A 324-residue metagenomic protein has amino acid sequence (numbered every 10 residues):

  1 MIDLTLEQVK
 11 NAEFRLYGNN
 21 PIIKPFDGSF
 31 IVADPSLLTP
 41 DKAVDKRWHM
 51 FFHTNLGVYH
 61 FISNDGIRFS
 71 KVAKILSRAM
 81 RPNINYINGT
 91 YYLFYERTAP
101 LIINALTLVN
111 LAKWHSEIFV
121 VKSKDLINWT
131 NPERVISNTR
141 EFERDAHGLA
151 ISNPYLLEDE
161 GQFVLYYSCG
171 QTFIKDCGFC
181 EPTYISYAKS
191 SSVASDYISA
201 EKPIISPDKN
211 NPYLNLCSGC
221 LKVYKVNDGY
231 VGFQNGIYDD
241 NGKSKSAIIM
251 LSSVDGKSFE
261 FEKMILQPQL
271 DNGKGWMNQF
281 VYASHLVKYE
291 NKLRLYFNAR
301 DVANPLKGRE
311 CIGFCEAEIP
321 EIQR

Functional and structural regions predicted by a protein language model:
M1-L149, L157-N215, Y224-M277, Y289-R324: Beta-rich carbohydrate-recognition and catalytic domains
P154, L221: Conserved GNAT-family N-acetyltransferase fold
N278-H285: A short, acidic, amphipathic alpha-helical segment used as a generic capping/interface helix at domain edges
